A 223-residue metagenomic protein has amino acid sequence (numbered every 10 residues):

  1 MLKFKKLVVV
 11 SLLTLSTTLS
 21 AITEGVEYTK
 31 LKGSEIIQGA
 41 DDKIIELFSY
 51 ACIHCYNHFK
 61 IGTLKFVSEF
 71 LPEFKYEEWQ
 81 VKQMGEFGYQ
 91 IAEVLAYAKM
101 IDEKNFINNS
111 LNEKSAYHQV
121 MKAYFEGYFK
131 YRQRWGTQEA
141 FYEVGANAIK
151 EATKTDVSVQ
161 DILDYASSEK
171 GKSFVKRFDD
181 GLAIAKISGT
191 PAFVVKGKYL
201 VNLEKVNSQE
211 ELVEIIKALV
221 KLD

Functional and structural regions predicted by a protein language model:
L2, K6-Y89, S173, D179 (+3 more regions): Extracytoplasmic thiol/disulfide redox context detector
V8, I91-M100, Y199, E211-L219: Conserved short hydrophobic patches within well-ordered secondary structure
G25-E27, T137-A140: Periplasmic c-type cytochrome electron-transfer domains
K43, S49, A146-D223: C-terminal cap of thioredoxin/glutaredoxin-like
Y56-E139: Structural alpha/beta surface segment adjacent to cysteine/selenocysteine redox centers across thiol/disulfide enzymes
G127, F141, V159-D161: Amphipathic alpha-helical segments
E139-N147: A metal-dependent, Asp-based hydrolase signature
